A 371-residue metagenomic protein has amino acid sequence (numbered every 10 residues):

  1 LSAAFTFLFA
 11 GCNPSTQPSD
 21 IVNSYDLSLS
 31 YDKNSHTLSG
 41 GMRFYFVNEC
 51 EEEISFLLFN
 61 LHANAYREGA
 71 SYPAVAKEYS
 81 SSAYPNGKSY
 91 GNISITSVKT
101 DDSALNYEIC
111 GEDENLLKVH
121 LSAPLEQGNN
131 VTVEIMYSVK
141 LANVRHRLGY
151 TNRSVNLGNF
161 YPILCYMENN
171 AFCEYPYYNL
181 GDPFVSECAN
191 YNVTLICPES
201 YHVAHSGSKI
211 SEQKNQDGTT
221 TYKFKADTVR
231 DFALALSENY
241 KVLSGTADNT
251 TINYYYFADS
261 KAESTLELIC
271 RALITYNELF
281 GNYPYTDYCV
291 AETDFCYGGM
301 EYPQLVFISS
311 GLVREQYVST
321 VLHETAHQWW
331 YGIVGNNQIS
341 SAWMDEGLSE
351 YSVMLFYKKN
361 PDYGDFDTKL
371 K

Functional and structural regions predicted by a protein language model:
A3-F7, G11-S39: N-terminal, polar/Ser/Thr-rich
L27-L29, N106, H120-L125, N179-P183 (+1 more regions): Beta-strand-rich interaction surfaces with strong enrichment in secreted/lumenal proteins
R43, S82-G91, T96, V133-A235: Extended, low-hydrophobicity, Ser/Thr/Pro/Gly-biased non-transmembrane segments
F46-C50: Asparagine-centered strand-capping/turn motif at beta-strand->loop junctions
F56-S103: Solvent-exposed beta-hairpin/edge-strand motifs
N115-V119, V131, T220: Short strand-edge motifs at loop-to-beta-strand transitions and within beta-strands of extracellular beta-rich domains
D182-L322, Y351: Hydrophobic helix-coil surface modules that form long, contiguous segments used for peptide/substrate interaction
V306-T368: Zinc-dependent metallopeptidase catalytic helix centered on the HExxH motif and its immediate flanking segment
